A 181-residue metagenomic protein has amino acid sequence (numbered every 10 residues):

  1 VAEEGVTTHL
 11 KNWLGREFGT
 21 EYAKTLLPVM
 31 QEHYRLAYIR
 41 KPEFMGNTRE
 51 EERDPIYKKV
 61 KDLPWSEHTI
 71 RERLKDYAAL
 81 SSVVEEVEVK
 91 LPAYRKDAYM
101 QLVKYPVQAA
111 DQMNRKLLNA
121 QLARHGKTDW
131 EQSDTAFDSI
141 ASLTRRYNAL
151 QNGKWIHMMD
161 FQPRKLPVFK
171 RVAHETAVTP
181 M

Functional and structural regions predicted by a protein language model:
V1-M181: Substrate-binding groove of N-acetylhexosamine-processing glycoside hydrolases
